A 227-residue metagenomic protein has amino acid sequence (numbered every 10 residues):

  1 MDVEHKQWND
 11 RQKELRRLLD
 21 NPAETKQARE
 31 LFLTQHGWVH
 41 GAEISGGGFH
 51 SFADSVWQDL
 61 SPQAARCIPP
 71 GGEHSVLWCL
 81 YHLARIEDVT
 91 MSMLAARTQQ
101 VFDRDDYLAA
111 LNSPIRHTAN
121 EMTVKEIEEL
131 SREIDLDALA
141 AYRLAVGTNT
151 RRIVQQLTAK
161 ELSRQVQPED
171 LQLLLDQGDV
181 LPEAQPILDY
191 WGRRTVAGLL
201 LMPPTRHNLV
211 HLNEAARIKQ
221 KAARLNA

Functional and structural regions predicted by a protein language model:
M1-P22, D54, P62-E121, T148-R151 (+2 more regions): Short, contiguous alpha-helical
E30-A64, P69: Short, contiguous, helix-prone interaction/anchoring segments in small proteins
G41-G48, Y142, L200-P203, H207: Short, contiguous, pocket-lining structural segments that sit at or immediately flank catalytic/ligand-binding sites
G48, A138-A145, N149, V210: A non-catalytic, amphipathic alpha-helix used as a structural packing/dimerization or gating element in enzyme scaffolds
M122-S131, Y190: A short small-residue
I127-L130, A145-T148, R152: Low-complexity, serine/threonine/proline-enriched polar segments
E129-A141: A short, structured beta-strand-centered segment in the mid-to-C-terminal lobe of catalytic cores from group-transfer
Q156-S163: Proline-centered turn/helix-capping motifs that create local helix->coil transitions or kinks
